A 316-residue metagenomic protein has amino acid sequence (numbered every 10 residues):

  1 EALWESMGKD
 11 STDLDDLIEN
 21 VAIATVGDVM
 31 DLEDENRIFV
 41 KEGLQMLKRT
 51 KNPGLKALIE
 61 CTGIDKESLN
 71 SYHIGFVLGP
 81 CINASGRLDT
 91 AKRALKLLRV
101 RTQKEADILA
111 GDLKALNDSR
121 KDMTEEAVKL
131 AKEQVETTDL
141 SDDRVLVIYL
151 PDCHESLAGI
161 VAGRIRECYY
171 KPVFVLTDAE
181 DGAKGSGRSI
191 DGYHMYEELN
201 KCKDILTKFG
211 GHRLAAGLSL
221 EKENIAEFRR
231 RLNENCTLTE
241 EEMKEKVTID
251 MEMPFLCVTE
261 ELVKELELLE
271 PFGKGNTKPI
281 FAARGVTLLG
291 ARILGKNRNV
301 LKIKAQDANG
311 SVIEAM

Functional and structural regions predicted by a protein language model:
E5-E223, L294: Hydrophobic helix-and-loop "lid/oligomerization" segment in the mid-to-C-terminal part of catalytic domains
Q103-G111, A115-Y149, K201-M316: Mid-to-C-terminal polyanion-binding domains and interfaces
